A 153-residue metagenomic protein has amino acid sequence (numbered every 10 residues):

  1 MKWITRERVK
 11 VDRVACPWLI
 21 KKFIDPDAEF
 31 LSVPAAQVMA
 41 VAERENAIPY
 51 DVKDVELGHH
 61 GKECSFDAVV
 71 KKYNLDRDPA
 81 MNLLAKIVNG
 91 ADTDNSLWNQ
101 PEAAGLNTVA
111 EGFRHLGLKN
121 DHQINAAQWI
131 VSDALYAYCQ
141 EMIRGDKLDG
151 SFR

Functional and structural regions predicted by a protein language model:
K2-R6, R13-A80: Conserved, aromatic- and glycine-enriched, well-ordered alpha/beta core segments that occur as contiguous structural
D12-R13, N125: Active-site-proximal structural scaffolding
K71-R153: A charged, amphipathic interaction segment
